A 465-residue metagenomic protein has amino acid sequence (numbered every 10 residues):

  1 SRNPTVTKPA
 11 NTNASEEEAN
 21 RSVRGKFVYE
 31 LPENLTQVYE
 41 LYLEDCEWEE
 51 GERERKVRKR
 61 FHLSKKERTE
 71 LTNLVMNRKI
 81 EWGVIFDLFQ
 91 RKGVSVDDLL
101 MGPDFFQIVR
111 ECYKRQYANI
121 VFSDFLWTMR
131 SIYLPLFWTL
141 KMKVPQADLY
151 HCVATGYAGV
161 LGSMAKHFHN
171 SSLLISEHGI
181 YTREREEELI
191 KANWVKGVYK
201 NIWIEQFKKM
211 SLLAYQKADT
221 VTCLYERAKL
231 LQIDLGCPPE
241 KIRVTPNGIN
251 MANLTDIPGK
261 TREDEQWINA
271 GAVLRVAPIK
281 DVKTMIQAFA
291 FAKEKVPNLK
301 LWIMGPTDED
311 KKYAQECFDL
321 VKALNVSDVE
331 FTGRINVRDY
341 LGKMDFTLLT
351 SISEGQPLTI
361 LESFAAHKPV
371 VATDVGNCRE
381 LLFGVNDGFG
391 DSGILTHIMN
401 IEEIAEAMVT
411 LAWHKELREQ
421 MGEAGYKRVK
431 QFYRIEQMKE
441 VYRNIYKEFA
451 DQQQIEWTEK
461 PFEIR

Functional and structural regions predicted by a protein language model:
R227, G248: Carbohydrate-associated surface elements
P258-K293, W302: Conserved donor-binding/catalytic core segment of Leloir-type glycosyltransferases
K300-Q315: Glycosyltransferase donor-sugar binding loop
A314-R334: Nucleotide-activated donor-binding/catalytic signature segment of Leloir-type glycosyltransferases, i.e., the conserved
I352: Aromatic "clamp/platform" in nucleotide-sugar-dependent glycosyltransferases that forms part of the donor/acceptor
P369-A372, G376-F383: Short hydrophobic beta-strand element within catalytic cores of glycosyltransferases and related nucleotide-activated
F383-I401, T410-K415: Conserved acidic donor-binding segment of nucleotide-sugar-dependent glycosyltransferases
S392, E403, T410, L417-E448 (+1 more regions): A short, well-ordered alpha-helix in the C-terminal region of glycosyltransferases
